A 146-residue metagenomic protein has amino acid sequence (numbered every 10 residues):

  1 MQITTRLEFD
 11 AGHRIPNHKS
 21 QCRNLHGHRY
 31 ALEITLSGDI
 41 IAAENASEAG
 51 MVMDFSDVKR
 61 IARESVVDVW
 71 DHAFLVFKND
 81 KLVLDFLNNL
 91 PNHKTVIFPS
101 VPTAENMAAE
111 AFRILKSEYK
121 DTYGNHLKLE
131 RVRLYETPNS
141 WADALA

Functional and structural regions predicted by a protein language model:
M1-A146: Charge-rich, low-complexity N-terminal segments
